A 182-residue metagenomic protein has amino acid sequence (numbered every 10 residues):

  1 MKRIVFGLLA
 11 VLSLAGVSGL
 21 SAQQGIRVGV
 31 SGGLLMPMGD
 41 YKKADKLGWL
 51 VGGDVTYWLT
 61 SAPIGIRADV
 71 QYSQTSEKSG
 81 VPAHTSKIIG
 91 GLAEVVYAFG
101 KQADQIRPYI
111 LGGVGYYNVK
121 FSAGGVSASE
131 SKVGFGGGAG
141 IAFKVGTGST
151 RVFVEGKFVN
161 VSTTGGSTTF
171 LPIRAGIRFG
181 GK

Functional and structural regions predicted by a protein language model:
M1-G25, K182: Cleavable N-terminal export/targeting peptides
S18, Q24-I26, T60-A62, K101-I106 (+1 more regions): Short coil turns and loop connectors of transmembrane beta-barrels in diderm outer membranes and organellar homologs
R27, T168-K182: Outer-membrane beta-barrel "beta-signal"
V28-D40, G65, D69-Q74, V114-N118 (+1 more regions): Transmembrane beta-strand segments that form the barrel wall of outer-membrane beta-barrel proteins
V30-L34, G53-Y57, A93-Y97, G112-V114 (+3 more regions): Residues on the lipid-exposed face of transmembrane beta-strands in outer-membrane beta-barrel proteins
L34-G52, E130-S131: Surface-exposed strand-loop-strand hairpins of Gram-negative outer-membrane beta-barrel proteins
G39-K46, S79-A83, G125, S162-F170: Solvent-exposed loop/turn segments connecting transmembrane beta-strands in outer-membrane beta-barrel proteins
G52-G124, K132, L171, K182: Gram-negative (and chloroplast) outer-membrane scaffold detector with strong preference for beta-barrel transmembrane
